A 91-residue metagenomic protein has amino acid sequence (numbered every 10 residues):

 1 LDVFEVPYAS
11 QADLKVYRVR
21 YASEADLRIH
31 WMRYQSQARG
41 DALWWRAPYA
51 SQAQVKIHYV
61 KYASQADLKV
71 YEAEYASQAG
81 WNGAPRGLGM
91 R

Functional and structural regions predicted by a protein language model:
L1-R91: Repetitive, compositionally biased segments used for assembly/scaffolding
